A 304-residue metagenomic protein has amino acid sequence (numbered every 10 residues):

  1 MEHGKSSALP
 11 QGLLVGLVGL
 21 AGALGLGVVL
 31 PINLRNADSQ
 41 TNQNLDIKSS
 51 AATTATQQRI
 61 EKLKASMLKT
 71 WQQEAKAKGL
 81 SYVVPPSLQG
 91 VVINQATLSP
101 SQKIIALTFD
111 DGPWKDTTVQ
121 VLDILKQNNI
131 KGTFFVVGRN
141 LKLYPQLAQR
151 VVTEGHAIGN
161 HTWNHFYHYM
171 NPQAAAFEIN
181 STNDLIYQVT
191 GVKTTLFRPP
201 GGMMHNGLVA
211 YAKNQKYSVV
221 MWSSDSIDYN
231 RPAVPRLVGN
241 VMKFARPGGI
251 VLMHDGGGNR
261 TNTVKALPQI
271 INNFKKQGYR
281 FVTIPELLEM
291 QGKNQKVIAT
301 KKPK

Functional and structural regions predicted by a protein language model:
E2-L107, W114-V121, Q127, I270 (+1 more regions): N-terminal pre-catalytic segment of deacetylase/amide-hydrolase enzymes
L30, R198-P199, L267: Hydrophobic alpha-helix-in-membranes signature
Q102-I105, K115, K126-G258: Metal-dependent polysaccharide deacetylase catalytic core of the NodB/CE4 family, i.e., the active-site-bearing domain
D123, A174, L267-P268: Residues in and immediately flanking transmembrane alpha helices
Y211, I270-I271: Active-site/ligand-binding-proximal alpha/beta "capping" segment
S218, Q277-Y279: A SAM-dependent methyltransferase catalytic signature shared across enzymes that methylate proteins
P232-V234, N262-K265, K293-I298: Histidine/acidic-residue-rich catalytic or RNA/ligand-binding cores of hydrolases and nuclease-related proteins
F274: Conserved nucleotide-state-sensing and coupling region of NTP-binding domains
